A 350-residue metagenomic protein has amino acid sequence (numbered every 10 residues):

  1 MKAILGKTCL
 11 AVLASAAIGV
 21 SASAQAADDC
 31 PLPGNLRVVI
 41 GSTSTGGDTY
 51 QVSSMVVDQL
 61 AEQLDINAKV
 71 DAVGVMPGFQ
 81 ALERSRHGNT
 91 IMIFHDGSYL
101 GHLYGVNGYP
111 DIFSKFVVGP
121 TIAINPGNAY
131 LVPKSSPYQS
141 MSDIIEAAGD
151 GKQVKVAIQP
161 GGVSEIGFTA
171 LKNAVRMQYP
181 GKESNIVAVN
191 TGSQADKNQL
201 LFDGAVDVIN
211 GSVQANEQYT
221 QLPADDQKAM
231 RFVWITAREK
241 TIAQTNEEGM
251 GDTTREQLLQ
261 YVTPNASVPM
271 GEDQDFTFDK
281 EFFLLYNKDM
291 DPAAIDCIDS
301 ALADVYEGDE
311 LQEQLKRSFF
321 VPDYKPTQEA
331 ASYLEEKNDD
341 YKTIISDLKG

Functional and structural regions predicted by a protein language model:
M1-N35, G350: Short, low-complexity disordered leader/linker segments with a strong preference for bacterial N-terminal type II
A26-I112, Y179-N210, Y324, I345-K349: N-terminal (or domain-start) structured segment
D29-L36, Q59-L64, R84-G88, Y104-D196 (+2 more regions): Hinge/capping helix and adjacent helix->loop/strand transition within the periplasmic-binding protein
L32-N35, P292-G350: An extracytoplasmic/periplasmic, membrane-proximal ligand-sensing/linker region
T45, D96-L100, P126, S136-P137 (+4 more regions): Solvent-exposed loop/turn segments at secondary-structure junctions within structured extracellular/periplasmic domains
E83-F94, V106-D111, G119, P223-I235 (+1 more regions): Extracytoplasmic "Venus flytrap"/periplasmic binding protein-like
I158-E256: Ligand-binding pocket segment of bilobal, Venus flytrap-like solute-binding proteins
T220-Y306: C-terminal lobe and pocket-closing loops of periplasmic/extracytoplasmic Venus-flytrap solute-binding proteins
